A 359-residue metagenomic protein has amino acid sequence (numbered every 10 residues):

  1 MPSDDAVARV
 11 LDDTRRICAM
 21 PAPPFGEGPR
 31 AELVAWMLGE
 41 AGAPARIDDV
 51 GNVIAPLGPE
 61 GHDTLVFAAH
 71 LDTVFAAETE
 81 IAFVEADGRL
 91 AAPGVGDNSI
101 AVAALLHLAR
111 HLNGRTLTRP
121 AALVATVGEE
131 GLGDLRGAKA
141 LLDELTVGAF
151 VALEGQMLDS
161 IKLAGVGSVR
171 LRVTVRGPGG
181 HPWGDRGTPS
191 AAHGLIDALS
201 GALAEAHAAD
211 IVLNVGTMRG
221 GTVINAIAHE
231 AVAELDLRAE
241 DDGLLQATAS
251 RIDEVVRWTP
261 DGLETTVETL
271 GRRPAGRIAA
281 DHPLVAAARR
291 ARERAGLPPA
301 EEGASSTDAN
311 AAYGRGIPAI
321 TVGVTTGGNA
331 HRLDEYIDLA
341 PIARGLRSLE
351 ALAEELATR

Functional and structural regions predicted by a protein language model:
P2-A91: Acidic/His- and Gly-rich active-site-bordering loop/insert found across diverse amide/peptide-bond hydrolases
L71-E85, L163-T174, I320-T321: Acidic-glycine-rich active-site phosphate/pyrophosphate-binding loop
L71-T73, R89, V124-L132, L153-M157 (+2 more regions): Acidic, glycine-rich active-site loops and adjacent beta-strand->loop/helix elements that engage anionic groups
I81-A92, T174-G179, E293-A295, G327-A330: Glycine/charged-rich beta-loop-alpha catalytic/anionic-binding loops adjacent to active sites
G94-S168, V215-T217, I224-N225, D236 (+1 more regions): Acidic/histidine-rich catalytic neighborhood of metal-dependent amide-processing enzymes
D185-R219, I224-A226, D241-T265: Acidic-enriched catalytic cores of C-N bond-cleaving enzymes acting on peptides and small amides
I196-A208, N214, G221, A249 (+2 more regions): Active-site-adjacent substrate-binding region of metalloamidase/peptidase-like peptide-processing proteins
M218, H229, P298-L356: Zn-dependent metallopeptidase/amidohydrolase metal-coordination segment
